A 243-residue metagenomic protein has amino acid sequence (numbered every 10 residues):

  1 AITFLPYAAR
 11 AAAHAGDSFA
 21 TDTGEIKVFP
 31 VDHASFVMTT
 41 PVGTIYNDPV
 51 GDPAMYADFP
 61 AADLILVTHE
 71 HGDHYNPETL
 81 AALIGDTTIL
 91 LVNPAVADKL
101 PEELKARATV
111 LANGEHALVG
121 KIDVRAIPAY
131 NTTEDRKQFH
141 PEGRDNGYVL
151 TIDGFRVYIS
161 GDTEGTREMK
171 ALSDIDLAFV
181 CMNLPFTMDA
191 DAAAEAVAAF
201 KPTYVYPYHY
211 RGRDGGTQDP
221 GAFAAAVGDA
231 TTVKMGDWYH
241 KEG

Functional and structural regions predicted by a protein language model:
A1-A12: N-terminal export signals
A11-P60, V110-S173, D237-G243: Core dinuclear metal-dependent hydrolase active-site scaffold
M38, H69, N76, V124 (+3 more regions): Divalent metal-coordination and catalytic microenvironments
G51-K99, T109, S173-F179, K201: Active-site metal-binding motif and surrounding structural segment of the metallo-beta-lactamase
P53-M55, H71-Y75, V96-L100, E115-L118 (+5 more regions): Active-site environment of divalent metal-dependent phosphoester hydrolases
E78-L83, K99, E103-L104, E168-A171 (+2 more regions): A short acidic, amphipathic alpha-helical/loop segment
L104-G120, A194, A198-G243: Binuclear metal-ion centers of metallo-dependent hydrolases, dominated by the metallo-beta-lactamase
V149-F200, Y208-G215: Metallo-beta-lactamase
